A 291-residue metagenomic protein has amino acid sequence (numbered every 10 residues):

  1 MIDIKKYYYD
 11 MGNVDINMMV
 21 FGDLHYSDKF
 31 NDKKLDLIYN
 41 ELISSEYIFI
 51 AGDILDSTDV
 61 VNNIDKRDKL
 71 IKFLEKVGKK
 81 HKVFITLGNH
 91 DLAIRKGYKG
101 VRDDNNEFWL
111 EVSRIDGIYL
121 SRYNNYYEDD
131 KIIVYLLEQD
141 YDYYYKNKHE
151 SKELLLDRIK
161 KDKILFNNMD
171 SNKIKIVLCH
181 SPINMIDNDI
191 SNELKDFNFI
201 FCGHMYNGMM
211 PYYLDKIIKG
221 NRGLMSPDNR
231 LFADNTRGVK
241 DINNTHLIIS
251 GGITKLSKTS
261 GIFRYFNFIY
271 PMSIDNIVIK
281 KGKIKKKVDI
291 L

Functional and structural regions predicted by a protein language model:
M1-D28: Acidic, histidine-bearing metal-coordination/catalytic regions of metal-dependent phosphoesterases
K5-G12, Y123-D130, T236-N243: Short acidic-hydrophobic surface loop/beta-edge motif
V20-D23, I48-D53, K82-N89, Y119-Y123 (+4 more regions): Active-site neighborhood of phospho(di)ester-bond hydrolases with catalytic His/Asp-centered motifs
V20-L35, L55-D68, A93-D103, Y143-L154 (+2 more regions): Acidic/histidine-rich helix-loop elements that form or flank divalent-metal/phosphate-binding sites at the catalytic
N31-E128: Core catalytic region of metal-dependent phosphoesterases/phosphodiesterases, especially metallo-beta-lactamase-like
L42-I43, L74-K80, N168-S171, I190-D196 (+1 more regions): Short, conserved loop/helix-junction motifs that constitute active-site signature segments in enzyme catalytic cores
K96-Y98, R102-G117, D129-K175, C179 (+3 more regions): Binuclear metal-dependent hydrolase catalytic cores centered on His/Asp/Glu-rich metal-binding motifs
P182-S273: Conserved beta-sheet core of the metallophosphoesterase superfamily
